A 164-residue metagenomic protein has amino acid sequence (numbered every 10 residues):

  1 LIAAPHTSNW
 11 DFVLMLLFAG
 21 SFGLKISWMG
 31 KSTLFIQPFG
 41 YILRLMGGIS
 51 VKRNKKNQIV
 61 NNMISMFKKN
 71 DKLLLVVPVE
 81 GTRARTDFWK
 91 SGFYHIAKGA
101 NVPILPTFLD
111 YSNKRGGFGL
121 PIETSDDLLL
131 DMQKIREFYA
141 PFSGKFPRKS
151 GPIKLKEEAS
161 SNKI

Functional and structural regions predicted by a protein language model:
L1-K55, Y111, L120: Catalytic core of membrane glycerolipid acyltransferases/transacylases, capturing the structured, soluble-facing
K56-I164: Non-catalytic C-terminal accessory region of glycerolipid acyltransferases and related lyso-lipid remodeling enzymes
